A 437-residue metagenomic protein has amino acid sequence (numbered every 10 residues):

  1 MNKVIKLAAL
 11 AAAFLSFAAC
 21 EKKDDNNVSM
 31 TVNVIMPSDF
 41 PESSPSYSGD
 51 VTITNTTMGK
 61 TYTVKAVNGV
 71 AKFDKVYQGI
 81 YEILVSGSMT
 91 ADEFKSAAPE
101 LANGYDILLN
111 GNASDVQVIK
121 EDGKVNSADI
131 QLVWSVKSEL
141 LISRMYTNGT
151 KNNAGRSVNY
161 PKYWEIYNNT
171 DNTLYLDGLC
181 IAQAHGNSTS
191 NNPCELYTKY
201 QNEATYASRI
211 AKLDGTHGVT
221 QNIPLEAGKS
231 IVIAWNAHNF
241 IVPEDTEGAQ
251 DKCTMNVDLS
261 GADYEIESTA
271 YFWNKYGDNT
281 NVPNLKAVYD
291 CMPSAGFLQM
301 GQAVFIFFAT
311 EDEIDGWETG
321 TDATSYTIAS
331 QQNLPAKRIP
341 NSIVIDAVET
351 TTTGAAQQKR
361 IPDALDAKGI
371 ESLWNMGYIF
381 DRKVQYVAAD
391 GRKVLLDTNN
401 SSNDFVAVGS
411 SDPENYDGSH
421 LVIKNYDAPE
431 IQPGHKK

Functional and structural regions predicted by a protein language model:
M1-E42, I130: Bacterial Sec-dependent N-terminal signal peptides
P37-D39, V133-S190, K286-A303, A309-T324 (+2 more regions): A structural motif detector for short, solvent-exposed N-terminal "entry" segments of globular domains
S38-M58, L174-G178: Short, ordered, surface-exposed loop/turn motifs in non-cytosolic proteins
T57-A71: Short, acidic Ser/Thr/Gly-rich low-complexity loop/linker segments typical of extracellular and cell-surface proteins
G69-A71, N126-A128, I231: Short strand-edge motifs at loop-to-beta-strand transitions and within beta-strands of extracellular beta-rich domains
Y77-S96: A short, solvent-exposed beta-strand micro-motif common in secreted/extracellular proteins
T90-A128: Structured interaction patches on ligand/partner-binding surfaces of diverse proteins
N202-N415, S419, K436: Solvent-exposed beta-edge/loop recognition patches
